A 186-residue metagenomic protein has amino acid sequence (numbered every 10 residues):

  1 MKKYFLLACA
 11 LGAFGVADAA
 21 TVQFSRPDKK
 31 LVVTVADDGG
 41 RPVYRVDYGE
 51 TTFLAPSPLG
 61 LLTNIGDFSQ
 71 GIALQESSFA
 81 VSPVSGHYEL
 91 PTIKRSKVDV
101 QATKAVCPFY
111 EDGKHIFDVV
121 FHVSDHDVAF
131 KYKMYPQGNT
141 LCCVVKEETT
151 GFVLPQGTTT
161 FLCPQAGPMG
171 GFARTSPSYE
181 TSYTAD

Functional and structural regions predicted by a protein language model:
Y4-A13: Sec-dependent N-terminal signal peptides
F14-A19: Sec/Tat signal peptide C-region and signal peptidase I cleavage site
Q23-D186: N-terminal accessory beta-strand-rich subdomains and adjacent acidic, glycine-rich linkers that precede catalytic cores
